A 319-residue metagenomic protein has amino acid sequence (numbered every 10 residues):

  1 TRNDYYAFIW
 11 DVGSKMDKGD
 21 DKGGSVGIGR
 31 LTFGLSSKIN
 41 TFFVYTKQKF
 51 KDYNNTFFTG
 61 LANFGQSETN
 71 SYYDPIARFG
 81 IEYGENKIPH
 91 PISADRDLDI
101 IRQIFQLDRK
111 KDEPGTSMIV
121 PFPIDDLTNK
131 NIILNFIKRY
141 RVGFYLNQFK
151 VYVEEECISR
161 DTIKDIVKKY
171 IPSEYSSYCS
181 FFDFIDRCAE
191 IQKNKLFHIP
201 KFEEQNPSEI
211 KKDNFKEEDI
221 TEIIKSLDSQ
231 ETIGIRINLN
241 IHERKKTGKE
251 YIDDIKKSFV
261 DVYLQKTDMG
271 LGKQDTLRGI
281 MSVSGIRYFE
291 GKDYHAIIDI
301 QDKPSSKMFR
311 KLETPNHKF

Functional and structural regions predicted by a protein language model:
T1-G27, L31-F319: Bergerat-fold GHKL/Histidine-kinase-like ATPase
